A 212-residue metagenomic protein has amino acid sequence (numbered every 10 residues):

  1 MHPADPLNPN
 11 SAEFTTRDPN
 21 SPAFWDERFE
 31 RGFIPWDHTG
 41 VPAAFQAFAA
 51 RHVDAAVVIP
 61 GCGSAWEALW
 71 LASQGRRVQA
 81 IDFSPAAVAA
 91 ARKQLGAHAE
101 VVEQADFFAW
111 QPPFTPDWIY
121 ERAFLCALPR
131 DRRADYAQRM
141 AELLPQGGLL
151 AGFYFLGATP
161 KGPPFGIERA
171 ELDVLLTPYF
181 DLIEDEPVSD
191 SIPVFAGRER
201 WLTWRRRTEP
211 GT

Functional and structural regions predicted by a protein language model:
H2-V58, G63-F114, L128-T212: Class I (Rossmann-like) S-adenosyl-L-methionine-dependent methyltransferase catalytic domain, capturing the SAM-binding
Y120: A conserved beta-strand element that flanks and buttresses the S-adenosyl-L-methionine
A123-A127: Short catalytic micro-motifs in class I SAM-dependent methyltransferases
